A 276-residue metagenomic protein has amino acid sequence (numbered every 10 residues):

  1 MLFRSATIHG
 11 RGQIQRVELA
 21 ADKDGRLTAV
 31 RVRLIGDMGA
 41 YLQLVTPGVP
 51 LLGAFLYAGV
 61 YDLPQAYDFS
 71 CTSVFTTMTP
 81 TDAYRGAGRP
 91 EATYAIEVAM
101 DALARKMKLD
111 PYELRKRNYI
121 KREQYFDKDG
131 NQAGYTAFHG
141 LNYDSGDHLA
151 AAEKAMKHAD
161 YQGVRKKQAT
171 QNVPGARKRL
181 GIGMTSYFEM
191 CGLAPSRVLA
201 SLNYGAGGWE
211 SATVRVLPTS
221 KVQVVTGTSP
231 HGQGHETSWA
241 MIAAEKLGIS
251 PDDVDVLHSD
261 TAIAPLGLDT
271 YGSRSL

Functional and structural regions predicted by a protein language model:
M1-F3, L44-G59, A83-N118, L141 (+4 more regions): Alpha-helical support elements that line or immediately flank enzyme active sites and cofactor-binding pockets
M1-F3, T28-R33, Y61-P64, P111-I120 (+3 more regions): Beta-strand segments within the central parallel beta-sheet cores of soluble alpha/beta enzyme folds
M1-K23, T81-K106, A133-Q162, G267-L276: Glycine-rich and small/hydrophobic secondary-structure elements
F3-I8, L34-G39, G48, I120-R122 (+3 more regions): Acidic, glycine-rich active-site loops and adjacent beta-strand->loop/helix elements that engage anionic groups
I8-G10, A21-A54, E97, K106-E153: Molybdopterin (Moco) oxidoreductase catalytic core of the xanthine/aldehyde oxidoreductase family
I14-V98, S196-E210, T270, R274-L276: Glycine-rich loop/linker segments at domain edges
Y67-M78, V214-P218, L257-G267: Flexible hinge/switch segments at interdomain interfaces of large molecular machines
K121-K221: Helix-loop-helix junctions that connect adjacent transmembrane helices in secondary transporters/permeases, recognized
